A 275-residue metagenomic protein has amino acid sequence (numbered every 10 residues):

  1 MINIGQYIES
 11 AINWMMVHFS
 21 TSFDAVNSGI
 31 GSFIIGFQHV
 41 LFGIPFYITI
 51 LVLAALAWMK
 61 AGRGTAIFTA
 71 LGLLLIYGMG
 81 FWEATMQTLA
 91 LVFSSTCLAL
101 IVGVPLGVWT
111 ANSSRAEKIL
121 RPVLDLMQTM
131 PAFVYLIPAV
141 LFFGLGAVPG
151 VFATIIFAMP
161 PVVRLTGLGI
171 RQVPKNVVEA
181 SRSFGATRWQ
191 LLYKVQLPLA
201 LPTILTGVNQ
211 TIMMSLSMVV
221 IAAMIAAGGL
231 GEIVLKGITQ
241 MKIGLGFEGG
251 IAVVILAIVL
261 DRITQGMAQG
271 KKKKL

Functional and structural regions predicted by a protein language model:
M1-A90, C97, K272-L275: N-terminal, non-cleaved signal-anchor transmembrane helix
S28, S32-I35, H39, G72-I76 (+10 more regions): Short amphipathic alpha-helical coupling elements at transmembrane boundaries
L51-L56, A70-L74, F93, C97 (+5 more regions): Generic alpha-helical transmembrane segments of integral inner-membrane proteins, especially permease/transport modules
A55-K60, L75-E83, S95-L124: Transmembrane-helix boundary motif in ABC transporter permease subunits
R63-T65, S113-L120, G146-A147, R188: Membrane-helix interface segments
L91-S94, A99-I101, V108-A111, L124-A158: Generic hydrophobic transmembrane alpha-helix motif, especially the helices
L141, I170, S215-L256, A268-L275: Glycine-rich helix-loop "coupling/hinge" segments at transmembrane-helix boundaries in multipass transporters
F152, I156, P174, R188-A222 (+4 more regions): Transmembrane alpha-helices
